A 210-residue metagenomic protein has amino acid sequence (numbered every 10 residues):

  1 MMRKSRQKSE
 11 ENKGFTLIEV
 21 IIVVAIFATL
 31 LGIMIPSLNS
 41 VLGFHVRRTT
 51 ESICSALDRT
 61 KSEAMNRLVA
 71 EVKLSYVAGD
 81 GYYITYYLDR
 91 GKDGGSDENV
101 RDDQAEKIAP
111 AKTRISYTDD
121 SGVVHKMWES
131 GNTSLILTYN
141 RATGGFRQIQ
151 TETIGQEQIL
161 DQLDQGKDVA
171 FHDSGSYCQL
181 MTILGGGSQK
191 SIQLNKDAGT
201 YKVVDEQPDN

Functional and structural regions predicted by a protein language model:
M1-F15: N-terminal leader/signal peptides at the extreme start of proteins
R3-R6, T29-S52, S62, Y76-N210: N-terminal helix-rich module
K13-A25: N-terminal signal-anchor/signal peptide hydrophobic helix marking the start of the first transmembrane segment
T49-E71: N-terminal alpha-helical signal peptides/signal-anchor transmembrane segments
